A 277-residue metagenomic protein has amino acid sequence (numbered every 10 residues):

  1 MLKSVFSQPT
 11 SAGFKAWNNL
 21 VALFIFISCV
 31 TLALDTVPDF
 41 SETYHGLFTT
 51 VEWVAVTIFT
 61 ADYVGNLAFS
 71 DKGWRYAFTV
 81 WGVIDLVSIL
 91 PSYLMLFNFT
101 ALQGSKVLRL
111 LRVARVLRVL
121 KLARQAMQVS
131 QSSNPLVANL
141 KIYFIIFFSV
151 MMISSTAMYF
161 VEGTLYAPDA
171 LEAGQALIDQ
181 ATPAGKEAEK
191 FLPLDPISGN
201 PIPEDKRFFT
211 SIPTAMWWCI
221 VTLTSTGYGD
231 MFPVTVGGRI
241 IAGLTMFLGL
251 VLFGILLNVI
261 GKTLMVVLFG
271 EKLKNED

Functional and structural regions predicted by a protein language model:
V5-N19, F40-T50, Y76-T79, T100-Q103 (+2 more regions): Juxtamembrane loop-transmembrane helix junctions in multi-pass integral membrane proteins, especially the extracellular
Q8-L34, I84, I89-F99, V116-F209 (+3 more regions): Pore-domain transmembrane helices of cation channels
I25-S28, D85-L86, A101-G104, I202-L273: Pore domain of cation channels
A33-F40, Y63-S70, W74, Y93-L96 (+3 more regions): Transmembrane helix-loop junctions and nearby membrane-interface residues
T43, L47-S130: Voltage-sensing domain
V56, G65, S149, L248-L256: Hydrophobic alpha-helical membrane-associated segments
A173-Q180, V267-D277: Short, highly charged, low-complexity non-transmembrane loops/tails of multi-pass membrane proteins
